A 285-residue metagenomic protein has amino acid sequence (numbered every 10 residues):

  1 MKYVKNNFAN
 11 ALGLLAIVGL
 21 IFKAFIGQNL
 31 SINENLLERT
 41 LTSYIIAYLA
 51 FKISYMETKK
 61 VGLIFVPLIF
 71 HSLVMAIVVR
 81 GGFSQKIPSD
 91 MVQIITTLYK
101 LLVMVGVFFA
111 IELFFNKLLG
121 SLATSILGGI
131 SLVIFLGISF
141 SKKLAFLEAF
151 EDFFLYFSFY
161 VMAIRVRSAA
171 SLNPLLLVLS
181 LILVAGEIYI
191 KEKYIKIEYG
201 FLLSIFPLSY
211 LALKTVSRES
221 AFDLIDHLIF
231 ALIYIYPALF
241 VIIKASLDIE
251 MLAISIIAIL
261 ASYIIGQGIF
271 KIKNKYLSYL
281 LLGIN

Functional and structural regions predicted by a protein language model:
M1-L15, G120-A123: N-terminal membrane topogenic signal
M1-Y3, M75, V107, I111-F115 (+3 more regions): C-terminal "closing" transmembrane helix and its immediate cytosolic amphipathic cap in multi-pass membrane proteins
G13, N35-F109, L176, H227-I235 (+1 more regions): Transmembrane alpha-helical segments and their boundary/interface "anchor" motifs in multi-pass integral membrane
I17-N29, A76-I77: Alpha-helical transmembrane segments of multi-pass membrane proteins
I26, S171-I257: Alpha-helical transmembrane segments and terminal signal-anchor/GPI-anchor hydrophobic tails, characterized by long
N29-Y44, P88-M104, S141-F159, I188-Y210 (+1 more regions): Interfacial loop-to-helix transition and helix-capping segments at the boundaries of transmembrane helices
A50-T58, I111-L119, I138-F140, M162-S171 (+2 more regions): Structural signal for the C-terminal ends of transmembrane alpha-helices and the immediately following loop
G62-S89, F108-F146, N173-I197: Hydrophobic membrane-embedded alpha-helices and membrane-water interface caps/short interhelical or interfacial loops
